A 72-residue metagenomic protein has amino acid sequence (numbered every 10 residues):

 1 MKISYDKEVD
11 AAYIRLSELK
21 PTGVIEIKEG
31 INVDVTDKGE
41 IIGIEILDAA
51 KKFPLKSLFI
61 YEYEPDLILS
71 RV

Functional and structural regions predicted by a protein language model:
K2-I3, K7, A11-I27: Structured beta-strand/loop patches that form or line metal/cofactor-binding pockets in enzymes
Y13, S17, V33, I41 (+2 more regions): Extended rod-forming repeat segments used as scaffolds/tethers
K20-L47: Amphipathic, hydrophobic secondary-structure cores in small proteins
G43-V72: C-terminal structural segments of small proteins and small subunits
